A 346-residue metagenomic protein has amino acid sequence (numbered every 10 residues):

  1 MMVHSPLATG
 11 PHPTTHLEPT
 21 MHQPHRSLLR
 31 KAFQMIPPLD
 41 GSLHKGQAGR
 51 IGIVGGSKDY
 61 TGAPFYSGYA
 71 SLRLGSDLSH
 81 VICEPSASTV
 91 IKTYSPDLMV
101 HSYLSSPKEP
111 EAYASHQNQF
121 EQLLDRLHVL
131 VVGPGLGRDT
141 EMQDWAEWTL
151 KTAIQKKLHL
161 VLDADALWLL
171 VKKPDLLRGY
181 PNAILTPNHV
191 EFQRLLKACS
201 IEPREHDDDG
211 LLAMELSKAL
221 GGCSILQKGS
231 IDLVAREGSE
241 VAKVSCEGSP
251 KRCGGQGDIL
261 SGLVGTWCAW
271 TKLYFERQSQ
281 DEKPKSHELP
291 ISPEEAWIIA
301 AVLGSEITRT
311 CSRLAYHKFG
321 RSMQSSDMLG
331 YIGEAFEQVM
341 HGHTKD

Functional and structural regions predicted by a protein language model:
M1-V161, W168-I184, H189-D346: Small-residue (G/A/S/T)-rich helix-start motifs and N-terminal tracts that mark the onset
